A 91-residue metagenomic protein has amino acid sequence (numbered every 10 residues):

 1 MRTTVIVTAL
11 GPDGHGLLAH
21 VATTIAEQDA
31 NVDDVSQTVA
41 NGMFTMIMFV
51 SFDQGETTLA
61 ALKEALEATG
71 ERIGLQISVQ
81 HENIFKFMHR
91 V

Functional and structural regions predicted by a protein language model:
M1-V91: A conserved regulatory-domain signal marking ACT and ACT-like small-molecule sensing domains and adjacent regulatory
